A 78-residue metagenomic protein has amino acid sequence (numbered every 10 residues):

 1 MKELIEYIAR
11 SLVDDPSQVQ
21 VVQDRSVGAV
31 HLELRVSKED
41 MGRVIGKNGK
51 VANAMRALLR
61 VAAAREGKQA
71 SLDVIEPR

Functional and structural regions predicted by a protein language model:
M1-R43, N53-R78: RNA-contacting regions in translation and RNA-metabolism proteins, encompassing KH/S1 modules where present
